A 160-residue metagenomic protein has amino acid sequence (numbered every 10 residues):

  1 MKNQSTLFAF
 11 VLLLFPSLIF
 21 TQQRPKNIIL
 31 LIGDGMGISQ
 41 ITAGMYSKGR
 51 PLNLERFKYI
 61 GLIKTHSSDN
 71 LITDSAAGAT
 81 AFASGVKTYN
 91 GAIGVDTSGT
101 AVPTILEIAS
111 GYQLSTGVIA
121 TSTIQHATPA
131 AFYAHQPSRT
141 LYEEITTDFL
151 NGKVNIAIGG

Functional and structural regions predicted by a protein language model:
M1-Q23: Bacterial Sec-dependent N-terminal signal peptides
Q22-G160: N-terminal catalytic scaffold of extracellular/periplasmic and nuclease hydrolases that process anionic headgroups
